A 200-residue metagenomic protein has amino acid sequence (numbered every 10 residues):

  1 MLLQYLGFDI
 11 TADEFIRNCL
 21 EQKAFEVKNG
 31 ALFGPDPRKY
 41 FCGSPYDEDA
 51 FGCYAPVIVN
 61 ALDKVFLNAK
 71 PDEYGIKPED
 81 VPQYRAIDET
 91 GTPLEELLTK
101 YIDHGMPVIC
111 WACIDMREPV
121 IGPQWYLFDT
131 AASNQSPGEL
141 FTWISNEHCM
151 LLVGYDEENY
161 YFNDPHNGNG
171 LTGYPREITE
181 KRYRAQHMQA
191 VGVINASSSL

Functional and structural regions predicted by a protein language model:
M1, E21-K23, P93, I114-E118 (+1 more regions): Solvent-exposed loop/turn segments at secondary-structure junctions within structured extracellular/periplasmic domains
M1-M106, S197-L200: Cysteine-nucleophile protease catalytic domains, especially the papain-like/related folds used in DUB/UBL proteases
V108-W111: A short, Trp-centered hydrophobic/proline-enriched beta-strand micro-motif
M116-E118, G122-L200: Noncatalytic regulatory segments and standalone regulatory/sensor domains
